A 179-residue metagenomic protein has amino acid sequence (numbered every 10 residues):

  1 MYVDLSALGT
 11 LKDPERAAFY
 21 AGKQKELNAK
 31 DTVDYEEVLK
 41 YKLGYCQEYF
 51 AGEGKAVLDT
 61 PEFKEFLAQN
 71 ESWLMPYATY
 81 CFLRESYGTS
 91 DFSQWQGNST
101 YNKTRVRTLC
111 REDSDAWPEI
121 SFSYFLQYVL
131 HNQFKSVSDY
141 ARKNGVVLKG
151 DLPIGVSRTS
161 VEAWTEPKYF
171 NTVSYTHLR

Functional and structural regions predicted by a protein language model:
M1-P167: Acidic/aromatic-lined carbohydrate-recognition and catalytic surfaces of CAZymes acting on diverse glycans
V173: Short, His- and charge-rich active-site/binding loops that engage polyanionic ligands
T176-H177: Conserved small/polar residues in nucleotide/adenosyl-binding loops
